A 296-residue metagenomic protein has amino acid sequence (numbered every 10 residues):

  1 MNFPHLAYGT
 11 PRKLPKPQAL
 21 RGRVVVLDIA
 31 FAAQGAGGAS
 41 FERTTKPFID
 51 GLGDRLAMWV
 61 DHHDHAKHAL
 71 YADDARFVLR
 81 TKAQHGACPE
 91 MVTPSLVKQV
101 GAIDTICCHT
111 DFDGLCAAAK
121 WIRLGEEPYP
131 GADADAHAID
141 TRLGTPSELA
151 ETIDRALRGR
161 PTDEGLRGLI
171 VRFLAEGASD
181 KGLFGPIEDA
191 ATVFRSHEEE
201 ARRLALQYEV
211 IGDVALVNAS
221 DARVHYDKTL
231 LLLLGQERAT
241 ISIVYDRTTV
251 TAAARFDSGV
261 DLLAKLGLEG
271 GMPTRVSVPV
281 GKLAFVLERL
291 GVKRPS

Functional and structural regions predicted by a protein language model:
M1-E151, K181-S296: Replace "Mg2+/Mn2+-dependent" with "divalent metal-dependent
T152-V193: Long, charge-rich alpha-helical interaction segments
